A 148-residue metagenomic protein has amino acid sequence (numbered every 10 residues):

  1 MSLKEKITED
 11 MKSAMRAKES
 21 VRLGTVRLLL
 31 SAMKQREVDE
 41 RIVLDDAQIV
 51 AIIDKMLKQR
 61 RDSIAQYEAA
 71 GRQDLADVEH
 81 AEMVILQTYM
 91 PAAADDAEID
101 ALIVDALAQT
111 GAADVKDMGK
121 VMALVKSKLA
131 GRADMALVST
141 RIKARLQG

Functional and structural regions predicted by a protein language model:
M1-G148: Charged, compositionally biased, marginally structured helical/coil segments
